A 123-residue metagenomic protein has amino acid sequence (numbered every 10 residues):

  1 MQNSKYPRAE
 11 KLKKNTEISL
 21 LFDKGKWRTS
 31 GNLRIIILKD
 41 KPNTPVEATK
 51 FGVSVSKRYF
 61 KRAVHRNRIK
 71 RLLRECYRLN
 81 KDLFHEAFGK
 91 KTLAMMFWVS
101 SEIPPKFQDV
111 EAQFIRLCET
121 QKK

Functional and structural regions predicted by a protein language model:
M1-K123: Positively charged, solvent-exposed patches that mediate nucleic-acid binding
